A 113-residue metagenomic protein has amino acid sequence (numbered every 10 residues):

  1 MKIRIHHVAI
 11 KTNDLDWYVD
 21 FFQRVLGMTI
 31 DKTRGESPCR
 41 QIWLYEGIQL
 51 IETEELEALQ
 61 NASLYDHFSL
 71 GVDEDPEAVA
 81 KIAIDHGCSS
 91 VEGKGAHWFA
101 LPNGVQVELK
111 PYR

Functional and structural regions predicted by a protein language model:
M1, D31-R34, A80-R113: Vicinal oxygen chelate
M1-V19, Y65-F68, R113: N-terminal beta-strand motif that seeds the catalytic metal site of vicinal oxygen chelate
H6, P38-R40, D66, H86 (+1 more regions): Residue-level marker for the onset of beta-strands and adjacent loop->beta junctions in well-ordered domains
N13, Y45, G71-D73: A structural detector for beta-sheet-dominated domains
D16-W17, P38-C39, E74: Short alpha-helical
Y18-V25, A83, G104: Conserved active-site tyrosine of GNAT-family acetyltransferases
T29-L64, P102, Q106-R113: Conserved short beta-strand elements that form part of the metal-binding/catalytic scaffold of enzyme active sites
N61, D66-E77: Mid-chain, well-packed structural core segment of small domains
